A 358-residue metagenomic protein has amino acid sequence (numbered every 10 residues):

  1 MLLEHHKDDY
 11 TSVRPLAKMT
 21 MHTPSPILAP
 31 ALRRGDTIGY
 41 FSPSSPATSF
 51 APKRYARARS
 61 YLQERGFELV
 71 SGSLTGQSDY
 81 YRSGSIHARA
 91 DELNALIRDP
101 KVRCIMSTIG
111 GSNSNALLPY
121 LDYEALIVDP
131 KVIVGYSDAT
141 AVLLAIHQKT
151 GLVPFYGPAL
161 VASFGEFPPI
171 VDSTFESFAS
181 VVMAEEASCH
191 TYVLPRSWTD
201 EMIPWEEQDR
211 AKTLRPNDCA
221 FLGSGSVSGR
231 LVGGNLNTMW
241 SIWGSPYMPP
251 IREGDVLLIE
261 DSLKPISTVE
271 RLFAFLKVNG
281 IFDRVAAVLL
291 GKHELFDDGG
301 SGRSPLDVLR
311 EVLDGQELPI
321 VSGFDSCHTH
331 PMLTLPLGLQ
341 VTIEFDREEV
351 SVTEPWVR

Functional and structural regions predicted by a protein language model:
M19-K101: ATP/NTP phosphate-donor binding region
A51-A58, P216-S262: Conserved beta-alpha junction segments in alpha/beta enzyme cores
R54-Y55, I86-A90, R271-L276, G302-V308: Charged helix-capping and loop-helix junction motifs
C104-N115, Y120, Y136: N-terminal glycine-rich "phosphate-gripper" loop used for MgATP/nucleotide binding and carboxylate activation
L121-K149, V153-L160, Q316-P319: Short, acidic/small-residue loops that bind anionic groups at enzyme active sites
F155-G234: Conserved anion/nucleotide-ligand pocket segment
G244-G300: Internal helical hairpin/lid segments
A287-R358: ATP/nucleoside-binding phosphotransfer catalytic cores, i.e., glycine-rich phosphate-binding loops
